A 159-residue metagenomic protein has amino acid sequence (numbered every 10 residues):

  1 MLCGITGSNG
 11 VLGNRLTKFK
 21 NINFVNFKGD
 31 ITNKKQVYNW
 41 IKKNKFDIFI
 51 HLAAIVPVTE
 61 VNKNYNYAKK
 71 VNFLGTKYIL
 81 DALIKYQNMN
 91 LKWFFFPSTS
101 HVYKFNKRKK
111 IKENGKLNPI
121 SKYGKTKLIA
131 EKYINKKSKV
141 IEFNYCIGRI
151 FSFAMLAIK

Functional and structural regions predicted by a protein language model:
L2-K20: N-terminal Rossmann NAD(P)H-binding glycine-rich loop of SDR-like oxidoreductase domains
T6, F49-I55, F94-S100, G148-I150: SDR active-site strand-loop-helix element
V25-N33: Rossmann-fold cofactor-recognition segment
T32, V102, C146, F153-M155: Conserved sequence/active-site signature of Rossmann-fold short-chain dehydrogenase/reductase
K35-V71: NAD(P)H-binding glycine-rich loop region in Rossmannoid oxidoreductase-like domains and their noncatalytic homologs
V56-T59, F105-R108, L156: Helix N-cap/beta-alpha junction loops of NAD(P)-dependent oxidoreductase domains
K63-N66, K70-Y78, W93, V102-I147: Catalytic helix-loop patch of NAD(P)-dependent Rossmann-fold dehydrogenases
Y86-W93: A short helix->loop->beta-strand "cap" motif at the edges of active sites that frequently abuts
